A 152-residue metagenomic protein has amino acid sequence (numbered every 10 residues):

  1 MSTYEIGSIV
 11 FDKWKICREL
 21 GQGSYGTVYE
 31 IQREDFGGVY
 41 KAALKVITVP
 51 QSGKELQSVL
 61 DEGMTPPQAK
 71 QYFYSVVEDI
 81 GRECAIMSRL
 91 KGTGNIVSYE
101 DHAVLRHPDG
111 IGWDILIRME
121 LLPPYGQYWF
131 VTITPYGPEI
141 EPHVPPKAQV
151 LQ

Functional and structural regions predicted by a protein language model:
V10-E19: Conserved N-terminal boundary motif of the eukaryotic protein kinase catalytic domain
T27: Conserved N-lobe ATP-binding subsite of Hanks-type protein kinase domains, especially the beta3 VAIK lysine
E34-E83: ATP-binding glycine-rich loop module of kinase domains
A43, L116-R118: Conserved hydrophobic/aromatic residues on the N-lobe beta-strands of protein kinase domains
A85-I96: Structural motif at the C-terminus of the N-lobe alphaC helix and the adjacent alphaC-beta4 loop of the Hanks-type
S98-I115: Short beta-strand micro-motifs within the conserved protein kinase catalytic domain, predominantly in the N-lobe
L122-E141: Structural motif in protein kinase domains
V144-Q152: Conserved short alpha-helix within the protein kinase catalytic core
